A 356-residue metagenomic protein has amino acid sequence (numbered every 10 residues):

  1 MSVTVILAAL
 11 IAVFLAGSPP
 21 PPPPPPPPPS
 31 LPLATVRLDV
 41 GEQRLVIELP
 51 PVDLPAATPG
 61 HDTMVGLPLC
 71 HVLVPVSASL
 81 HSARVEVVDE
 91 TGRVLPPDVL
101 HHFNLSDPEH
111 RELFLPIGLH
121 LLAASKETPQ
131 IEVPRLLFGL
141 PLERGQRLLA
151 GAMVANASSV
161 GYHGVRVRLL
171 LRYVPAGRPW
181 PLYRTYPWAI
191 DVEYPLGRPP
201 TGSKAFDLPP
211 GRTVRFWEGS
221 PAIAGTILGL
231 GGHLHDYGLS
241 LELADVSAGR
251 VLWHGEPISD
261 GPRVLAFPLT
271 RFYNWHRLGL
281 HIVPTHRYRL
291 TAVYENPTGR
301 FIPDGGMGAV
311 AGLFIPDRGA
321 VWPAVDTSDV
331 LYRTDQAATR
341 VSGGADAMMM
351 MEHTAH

Functional and structural regions predicted by a protein language model:
M1-I6: Bacterial N-terminal signal peptides that target proteins for export
L7-P25: Bacterial Sec-dependent signal peptides at the C-terminal "C-region" and cleavage site
P19-T226, G231-H356: Beta-strand-centric surfaces of beta-sandwich/beta-rich domains
